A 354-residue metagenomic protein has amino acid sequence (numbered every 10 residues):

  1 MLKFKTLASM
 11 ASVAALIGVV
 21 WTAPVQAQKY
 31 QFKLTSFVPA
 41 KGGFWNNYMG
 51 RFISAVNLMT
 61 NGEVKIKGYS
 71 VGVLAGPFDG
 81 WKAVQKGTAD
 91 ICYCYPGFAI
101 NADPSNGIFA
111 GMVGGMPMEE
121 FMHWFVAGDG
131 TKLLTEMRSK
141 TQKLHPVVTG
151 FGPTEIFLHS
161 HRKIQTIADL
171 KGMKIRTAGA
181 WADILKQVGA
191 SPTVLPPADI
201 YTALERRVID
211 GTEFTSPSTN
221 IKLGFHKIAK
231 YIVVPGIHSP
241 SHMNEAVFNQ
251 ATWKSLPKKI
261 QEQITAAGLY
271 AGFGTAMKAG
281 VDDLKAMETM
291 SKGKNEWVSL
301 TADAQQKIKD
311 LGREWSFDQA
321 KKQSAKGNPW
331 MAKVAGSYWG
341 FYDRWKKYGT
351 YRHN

Functional and structural regions predicted by a protein language model:
L2, S12, Q28-F121, K132 (+1 more regions): N-terminal secretory/targeting leader peptides
F4-A8: N-terminal export leaders
M10-V19: Bacterial N-terminal signal peptides
V19-V20, F98: Amphipathic, positively biased hydrophobic alpha-helical segments used for protein targeting and membrane insertion
W21-A27: Sec/Tat signal peptide C-region and signal peptidase I cleavage site
